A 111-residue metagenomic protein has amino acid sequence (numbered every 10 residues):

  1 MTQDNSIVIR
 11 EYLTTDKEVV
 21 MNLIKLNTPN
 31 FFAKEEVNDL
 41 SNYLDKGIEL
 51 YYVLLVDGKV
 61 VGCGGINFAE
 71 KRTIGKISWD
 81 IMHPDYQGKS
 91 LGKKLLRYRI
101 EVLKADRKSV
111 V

Functional and structural regions predicted by a protein language model:
S6-V20: A short beta-loop-alpha structural element at the N-terminal edge of CoA-dependent acyl/N-acetyltransferase catalytic
E11, N22-E35: Helix-loop element at the rim of GNAT/NAT acetyltransferase active sites that forms part of the acceptor-substrate
K17, M21-T28, L40-L44: Hydrophobic alpha-helical core bundles mediating ligand binding, dimerization, or RNAP-core interactions
F31-V56, G65: Active-site rim helix/loop that mediates acceptor-substrate recognition in acyltransferases
V53, K59-F68, I74-I81: Conserved beta-strand in the GNAT
M82, G88-E101: Conserved acetyl-CoA-binding loop-helix of GNAT-fold acetyltransferases
V110: Conserved small/polar residues in nucleotide/adenosyl-binding loops
